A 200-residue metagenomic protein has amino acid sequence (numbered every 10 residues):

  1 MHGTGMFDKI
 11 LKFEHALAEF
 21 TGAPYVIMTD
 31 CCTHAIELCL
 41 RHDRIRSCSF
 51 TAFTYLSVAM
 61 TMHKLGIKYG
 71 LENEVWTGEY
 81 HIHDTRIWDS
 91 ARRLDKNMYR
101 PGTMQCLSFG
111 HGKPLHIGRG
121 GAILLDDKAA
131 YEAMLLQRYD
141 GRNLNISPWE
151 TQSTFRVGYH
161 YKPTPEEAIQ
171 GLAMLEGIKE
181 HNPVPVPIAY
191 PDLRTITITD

Functional and structural regions predicted by a protein language model:
M1-H34, P185, P191-D200: Conserved N-terminal alpha-helix of the aminotransferase class I/II PLP-enzyme fold
A23-P24, H83-D84, G102-T103: Short, well-ordered alpha-helix to beta-strand connector turns
A23-V26, R46-S47, G120: Short active-site oxyanion
M28, F50, I123: Conserved SAM-binding loop
H34, L38-N97: PLP-dependent aminotransferase-like
L94-K96, M104-D200: Active-site region of PLP-dependent enzymes
